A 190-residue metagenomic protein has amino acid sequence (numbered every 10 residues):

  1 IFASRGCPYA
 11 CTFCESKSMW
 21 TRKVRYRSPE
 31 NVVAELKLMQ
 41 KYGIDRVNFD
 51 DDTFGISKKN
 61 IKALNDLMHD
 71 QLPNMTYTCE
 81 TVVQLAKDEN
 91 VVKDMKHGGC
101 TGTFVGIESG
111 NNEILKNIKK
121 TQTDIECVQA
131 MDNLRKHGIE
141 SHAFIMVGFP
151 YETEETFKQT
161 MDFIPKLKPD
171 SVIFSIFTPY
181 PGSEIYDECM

Functional and structural regions predicted by a protein language model:
I1-F144, D162: Radical SAM [4Fe-4S] cluster-binding motif and immediate context
R5-G6, P165-K166, S171: Mixed-charge, polar/low-complexity N-terminal
Y9, K58-K59, E113, N117-I118 (+2 more regions): Flexible glycine/acidic-rich beta-alpha junction loops that bind and position SAM and/or redox cofactors in anaerobic
A63-N65, Q159, E188-M190: Short secondary-structure boundary/capping segments
N90-K93, Y151-K166: Catalytic cores of alpha/beta
